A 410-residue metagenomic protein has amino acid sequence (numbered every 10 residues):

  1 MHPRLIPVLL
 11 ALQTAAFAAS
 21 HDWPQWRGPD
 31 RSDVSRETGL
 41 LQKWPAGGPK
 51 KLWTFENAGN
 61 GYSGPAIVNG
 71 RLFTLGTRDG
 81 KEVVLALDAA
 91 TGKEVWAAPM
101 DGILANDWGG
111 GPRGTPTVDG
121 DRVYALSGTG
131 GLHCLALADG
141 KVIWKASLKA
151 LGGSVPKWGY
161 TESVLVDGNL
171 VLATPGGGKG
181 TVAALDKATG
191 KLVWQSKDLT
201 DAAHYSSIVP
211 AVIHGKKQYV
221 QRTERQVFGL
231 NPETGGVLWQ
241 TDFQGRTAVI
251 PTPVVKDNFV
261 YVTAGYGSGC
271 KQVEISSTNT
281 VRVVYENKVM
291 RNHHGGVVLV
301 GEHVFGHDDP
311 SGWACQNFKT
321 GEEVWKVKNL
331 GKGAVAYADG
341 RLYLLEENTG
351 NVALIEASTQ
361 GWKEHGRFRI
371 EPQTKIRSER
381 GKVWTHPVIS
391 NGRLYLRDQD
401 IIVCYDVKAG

Functional and structural regions predicted by a protein language model:
M1-L5: Positively charged n-region of N-terminal signal peptides that target proteins for export
I6-A16: Bacterial N-terminal signal peptides
F17-G410: Noncatalytic, solvent-exposed loop/strand surfaces of beta-propeller-type extracellular/periplasmic domains
